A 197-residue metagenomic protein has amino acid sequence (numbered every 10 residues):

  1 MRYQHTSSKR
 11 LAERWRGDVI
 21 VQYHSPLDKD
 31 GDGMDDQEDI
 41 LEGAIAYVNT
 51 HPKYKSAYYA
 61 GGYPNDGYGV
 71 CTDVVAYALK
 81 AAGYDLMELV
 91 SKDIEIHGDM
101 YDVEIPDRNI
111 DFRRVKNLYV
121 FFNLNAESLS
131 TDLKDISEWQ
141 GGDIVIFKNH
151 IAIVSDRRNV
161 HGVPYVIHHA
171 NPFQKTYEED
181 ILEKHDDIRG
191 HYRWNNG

Functional and structural regions predicted by a protein language model:
H5-Y119: N-terminal capping segments
M34, E95-F173: ...with weaker cross-activation on analogous glycine-rich loops/strands in unrelated enzymes
N49, L79-K80, R157, N171 (+1 more regions): Residue-level marker of positions within ordered structural domains that often coincide with functionally constrained
G162-G197: Low-complexity, Gly/Ser/Thr/Pro-rich intrinsically disordered linker/tail segments
